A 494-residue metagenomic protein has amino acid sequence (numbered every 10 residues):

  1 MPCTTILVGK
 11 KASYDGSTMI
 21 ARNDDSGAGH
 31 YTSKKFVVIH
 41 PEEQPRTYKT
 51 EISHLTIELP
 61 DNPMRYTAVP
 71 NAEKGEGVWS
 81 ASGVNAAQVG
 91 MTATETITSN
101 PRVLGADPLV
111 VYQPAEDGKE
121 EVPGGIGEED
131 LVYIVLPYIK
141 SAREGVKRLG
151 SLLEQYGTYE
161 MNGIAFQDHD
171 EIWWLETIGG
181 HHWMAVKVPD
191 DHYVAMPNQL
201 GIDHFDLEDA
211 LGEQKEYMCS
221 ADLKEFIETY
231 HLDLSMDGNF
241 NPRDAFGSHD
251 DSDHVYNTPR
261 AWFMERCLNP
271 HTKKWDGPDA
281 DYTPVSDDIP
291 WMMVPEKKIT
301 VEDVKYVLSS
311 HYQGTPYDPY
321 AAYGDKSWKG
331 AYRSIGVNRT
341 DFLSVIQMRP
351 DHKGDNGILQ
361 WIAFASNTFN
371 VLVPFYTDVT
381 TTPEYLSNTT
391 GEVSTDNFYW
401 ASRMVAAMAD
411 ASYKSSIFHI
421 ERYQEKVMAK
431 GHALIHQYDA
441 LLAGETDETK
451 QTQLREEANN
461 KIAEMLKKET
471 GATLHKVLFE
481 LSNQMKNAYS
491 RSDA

Functional and structural regions predicted by a protein language model:
P2-E128, R148-D281: A contiguous strand-loop segment
T5-L7, M19-A21, A81, G90-T92 (+9 more regions): Ordered hydrophobic segments in well-structured contexts
P60-R65, V146-K147, A322-G330: Short Pro/Gly-enriched beta-strand edge/turn motifs at strand-loop
V132-Y138: Short, well-ordered beta-strand elements within core beta-sheets of diverse protein domains
Y138-E144: Short, charged, surface-exposed loops that flank catalytic or proteolytic processing sites
K224-D351, N356: Glycine-rich, aromatic-lined ligand/substrate-binding cores of catalytic and carbohydrate-binding domains
Q313, Y317-G444: Substrate-recognition/cap regions that form aromatic- and gly/pro-loop-enriched pockets for small-molecule ligands
E425-A494: Histidine-centered catalytic/metal-binding microenvironments
